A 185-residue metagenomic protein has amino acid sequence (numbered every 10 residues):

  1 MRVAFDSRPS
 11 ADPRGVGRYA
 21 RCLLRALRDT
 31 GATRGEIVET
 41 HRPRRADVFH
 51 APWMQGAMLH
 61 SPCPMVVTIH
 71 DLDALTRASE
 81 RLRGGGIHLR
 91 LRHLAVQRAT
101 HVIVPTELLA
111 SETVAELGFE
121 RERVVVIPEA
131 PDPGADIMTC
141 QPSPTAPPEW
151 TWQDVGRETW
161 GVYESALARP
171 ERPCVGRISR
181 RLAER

Functional and structural regions predicted by a protein language model:
M1-R185: Carbohydrate transferase catalytic cores enriched for Leloir-type hexosyltransferases
